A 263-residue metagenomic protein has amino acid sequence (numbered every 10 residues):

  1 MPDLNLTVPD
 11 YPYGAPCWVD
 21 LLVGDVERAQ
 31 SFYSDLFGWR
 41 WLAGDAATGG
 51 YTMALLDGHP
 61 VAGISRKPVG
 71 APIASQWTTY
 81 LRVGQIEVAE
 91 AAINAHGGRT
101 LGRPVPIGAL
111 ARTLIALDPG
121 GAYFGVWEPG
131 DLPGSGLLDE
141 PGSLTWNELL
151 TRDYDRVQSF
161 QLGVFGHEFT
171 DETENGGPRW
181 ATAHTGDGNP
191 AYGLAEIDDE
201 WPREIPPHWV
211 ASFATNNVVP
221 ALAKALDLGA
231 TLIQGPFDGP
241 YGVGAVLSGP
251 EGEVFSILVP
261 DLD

Functional and structural regions predicted by a protein language model:
M1-Y11, N94-E148, T170-P190, E196-W201 (+1 more regions): Vicinal oxygen chelate
L6, Y11-H59, A95, R103-A111 (+3 more regions): Core segments of cupin and vicinal oxygen chelate
A15-G24, T52-M53, P68-A92, R112-L117 (+4 more regions): Vicinal oxygen chelate
R28-A29, A43, G70, A89 (+6 more regions): A generic structural micro-environment signature that highlights single residues at secondary-structure boundaries
L36-A43, K67, V83-I86: Generic N-terminal helix/loop capping motif
G38, V210, S256: Extracellular/lumenal glycan-associated surfaces
G58-S65, G193-L194: Short, flexible domain-boundary/linker segments around small modular repeats
